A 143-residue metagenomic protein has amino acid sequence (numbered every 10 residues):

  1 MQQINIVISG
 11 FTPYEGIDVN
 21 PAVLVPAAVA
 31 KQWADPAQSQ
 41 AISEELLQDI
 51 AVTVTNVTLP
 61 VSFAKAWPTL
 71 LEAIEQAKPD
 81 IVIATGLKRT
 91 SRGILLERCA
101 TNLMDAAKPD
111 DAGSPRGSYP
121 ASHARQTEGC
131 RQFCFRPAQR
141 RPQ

Functional and structural regions predicted by a protein language model:
M1-Q143: N-terminal catalytic or cofactor-binding beta/alpha core of small enzyme domains
